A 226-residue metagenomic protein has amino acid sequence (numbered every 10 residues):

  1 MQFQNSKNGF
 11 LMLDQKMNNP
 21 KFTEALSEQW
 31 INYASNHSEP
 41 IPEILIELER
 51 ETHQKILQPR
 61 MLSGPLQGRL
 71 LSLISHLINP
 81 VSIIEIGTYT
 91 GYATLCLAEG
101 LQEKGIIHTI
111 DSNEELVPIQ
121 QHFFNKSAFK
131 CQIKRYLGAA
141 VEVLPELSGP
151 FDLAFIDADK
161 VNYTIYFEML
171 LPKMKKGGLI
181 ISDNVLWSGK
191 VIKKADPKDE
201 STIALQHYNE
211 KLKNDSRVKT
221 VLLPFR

Functional and structural regions predicted by a protein language model:
Q2-L153, K160-I181, V185-R226: A short alpha-helical cap/connector motif
